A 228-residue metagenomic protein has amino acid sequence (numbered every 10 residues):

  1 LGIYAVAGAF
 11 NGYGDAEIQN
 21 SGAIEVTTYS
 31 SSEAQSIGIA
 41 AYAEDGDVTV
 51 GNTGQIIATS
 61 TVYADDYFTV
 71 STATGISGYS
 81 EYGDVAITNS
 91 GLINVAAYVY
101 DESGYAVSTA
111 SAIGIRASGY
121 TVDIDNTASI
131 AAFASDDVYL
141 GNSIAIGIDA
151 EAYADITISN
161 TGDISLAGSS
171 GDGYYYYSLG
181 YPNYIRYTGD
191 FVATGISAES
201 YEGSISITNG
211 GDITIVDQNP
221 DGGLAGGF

Functional and structural regions predicted by a protein language model:
L1-F228: Surface-exposed loop/turn motifs in large extracellular/passenger domains
